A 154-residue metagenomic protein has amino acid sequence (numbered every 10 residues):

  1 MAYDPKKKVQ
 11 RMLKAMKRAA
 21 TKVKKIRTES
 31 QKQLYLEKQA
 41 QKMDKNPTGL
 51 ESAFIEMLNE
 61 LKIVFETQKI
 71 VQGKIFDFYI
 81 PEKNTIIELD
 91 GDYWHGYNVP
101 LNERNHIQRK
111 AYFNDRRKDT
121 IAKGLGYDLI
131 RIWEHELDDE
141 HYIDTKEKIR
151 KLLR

Functional and structural regions predicted by a protein language model:
A2-R154: Nucleic-acid endo/exonuclease domains
